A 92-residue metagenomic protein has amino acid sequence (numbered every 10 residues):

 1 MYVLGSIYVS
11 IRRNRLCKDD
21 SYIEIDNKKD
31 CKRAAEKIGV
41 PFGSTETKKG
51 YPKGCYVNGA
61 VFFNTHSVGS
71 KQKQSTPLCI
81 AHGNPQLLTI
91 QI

Functional and structural regions predicted by a protein language model:
M1-I92: Extracellular/cell-surface secretome signature
